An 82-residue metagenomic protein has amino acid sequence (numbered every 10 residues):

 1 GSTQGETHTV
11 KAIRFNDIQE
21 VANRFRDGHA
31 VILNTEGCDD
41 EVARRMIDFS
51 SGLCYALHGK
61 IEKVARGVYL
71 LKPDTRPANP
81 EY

Functional and structural regions predicted by a protein language model:
G1-H29, D48-Y82: Positively charged, small/polar-rich N-terminal and surface patches that mediate targeting and assembly and bind
H29-D40: Conserved interaction-surface patches within small, structured recognition/assembly domains
